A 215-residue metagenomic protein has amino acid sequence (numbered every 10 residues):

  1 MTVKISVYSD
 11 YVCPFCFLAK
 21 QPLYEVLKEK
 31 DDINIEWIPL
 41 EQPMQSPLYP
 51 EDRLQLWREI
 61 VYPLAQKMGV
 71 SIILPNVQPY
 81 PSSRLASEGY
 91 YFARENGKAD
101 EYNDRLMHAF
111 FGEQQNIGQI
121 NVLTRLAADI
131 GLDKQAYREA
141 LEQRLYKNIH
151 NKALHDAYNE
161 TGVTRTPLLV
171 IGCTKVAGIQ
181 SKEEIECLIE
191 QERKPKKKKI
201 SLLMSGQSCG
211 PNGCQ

Functional and structural regions predicted by a protein language model:
M1-L23: Local sequence-structure signature of Cys/Sec-based thiol-disulfide redox active-site neighborhoods
T2, A86, R165-T166: A structure-centric signal for secondary-structure junctions around beta-strands
V12, P50-W57, Y146, S181: Residue-level preference for long, well-ordered alpha-helices that form the structural scaffold of enzyme catalytic
F15-E29, H108-Q215: C-terminal cap of thioredoxin/glutaredoxin-like
F17-E113, C209, C214: Structural alpha/beta surface segment adjacent to cysteine/selenocysteine redox centers across thiol/disulfide enzymes
